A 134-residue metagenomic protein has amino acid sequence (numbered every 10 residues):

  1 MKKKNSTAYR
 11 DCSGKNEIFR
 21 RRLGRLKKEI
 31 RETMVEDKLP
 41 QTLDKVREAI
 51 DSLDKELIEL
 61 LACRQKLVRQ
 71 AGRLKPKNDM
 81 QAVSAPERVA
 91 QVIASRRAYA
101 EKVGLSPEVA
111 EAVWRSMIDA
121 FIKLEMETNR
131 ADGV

Functional and structural regions predicted by a protein language model:
K4, E17, R22, K27-V134: Domain-level signature for soluble enzymes in the chorismate/prephenate branch of the shikimate pathway
